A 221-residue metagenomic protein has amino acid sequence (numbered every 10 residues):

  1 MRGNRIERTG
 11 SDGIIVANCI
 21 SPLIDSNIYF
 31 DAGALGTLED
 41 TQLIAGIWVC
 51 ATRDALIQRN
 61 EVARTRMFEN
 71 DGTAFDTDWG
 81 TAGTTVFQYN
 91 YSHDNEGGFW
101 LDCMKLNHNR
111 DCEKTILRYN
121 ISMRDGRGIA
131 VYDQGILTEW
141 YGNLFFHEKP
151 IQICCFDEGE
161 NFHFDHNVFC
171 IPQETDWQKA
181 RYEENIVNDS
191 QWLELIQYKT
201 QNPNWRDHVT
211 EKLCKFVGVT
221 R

Functional and structural regions predicted by a protein language model:
M1-R2, L23-D25, L56-Q58, V62 (+5 more regions): All-beta strand scaffolds that present successive hydrophobic residues in beta-strands
R8-V16, T37-V49, E69-W79, D94-H108 (+2 more regions): Extracellular beta-strand/beta-solenoid scaffold signature
G10-V16, S21-L23, I28-D31, L43-W48 (+2 more regions): Ligand-binding pocket scaffold of soluble enzyme catalytic domains
C19-L23, R53-D54, G83, E113 (+3 more regions): Short "repeat-start/strand-capping" segments in structured domains, especially the N-termini of parallel beta-helix
F30-G33, T37-E39, L43-G46, C50-A51 (+4 more regions): Core solenoid repeat modules with strong leucine/isoleucine-rich periodicity, prominently canonical LRR arrays but also
G83-T84, Q88-H93, G97-F99, D111-M123 (+3 more regions): Long hydrophobic segments that form regular secondary structure
W140-Y141, E148, D157-R221: Acidic, glycine- and Ser/Thr-rich low-complexity intrinsically disordered tracts in extracellular/secreted proteins
